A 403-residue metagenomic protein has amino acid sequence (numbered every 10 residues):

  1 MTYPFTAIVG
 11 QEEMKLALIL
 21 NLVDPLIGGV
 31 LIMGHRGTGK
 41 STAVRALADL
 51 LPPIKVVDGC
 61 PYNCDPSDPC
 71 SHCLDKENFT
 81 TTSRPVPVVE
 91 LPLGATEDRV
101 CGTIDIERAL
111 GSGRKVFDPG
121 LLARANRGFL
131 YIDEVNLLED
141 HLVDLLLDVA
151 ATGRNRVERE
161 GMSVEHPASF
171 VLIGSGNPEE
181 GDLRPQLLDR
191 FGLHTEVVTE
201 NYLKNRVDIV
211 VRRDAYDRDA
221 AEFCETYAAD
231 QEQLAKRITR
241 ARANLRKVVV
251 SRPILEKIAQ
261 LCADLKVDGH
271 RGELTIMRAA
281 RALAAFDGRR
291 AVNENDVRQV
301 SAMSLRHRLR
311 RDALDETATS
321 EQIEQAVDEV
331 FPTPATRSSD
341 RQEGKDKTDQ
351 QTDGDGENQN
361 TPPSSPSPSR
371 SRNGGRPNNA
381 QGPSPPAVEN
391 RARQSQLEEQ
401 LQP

Functional and structural regions predicted by a protein language model:
M1-Y202: Conserved ASCE/P-loop NTPase catalytic core
V23, I27-G28, K40, A48-V56 (+11 more regions): Non-catalytic alpha-helical coupling and interface elements of nucleotide-dependent molecular machines and regulators
V30, V56-G59, S112, R218-E222 (+4 more regions): Residue-level signal for secondary-structure boundary elements
P53-I54, N63-D65, E179-E180, D219-A220 (+2 more regions): Short, structured secondary-structure boundary patches
C70-C73, E139, R184, S251 (+4 more regions): Generic structural signal for alpha-helix starts
R114, G120, V164, E225 (+4 more regions): Short leucine-rich amphipathic alpha-helices used at interfaces
L142-V143, N201-R310: Basic, amphipathic alpha-helical bundle interface domains used for macromolecular binding and assembly
Q260-A263, D268, A285-P403: C-terminal engagement/docking regions of AAA+ P-loop ATPases
